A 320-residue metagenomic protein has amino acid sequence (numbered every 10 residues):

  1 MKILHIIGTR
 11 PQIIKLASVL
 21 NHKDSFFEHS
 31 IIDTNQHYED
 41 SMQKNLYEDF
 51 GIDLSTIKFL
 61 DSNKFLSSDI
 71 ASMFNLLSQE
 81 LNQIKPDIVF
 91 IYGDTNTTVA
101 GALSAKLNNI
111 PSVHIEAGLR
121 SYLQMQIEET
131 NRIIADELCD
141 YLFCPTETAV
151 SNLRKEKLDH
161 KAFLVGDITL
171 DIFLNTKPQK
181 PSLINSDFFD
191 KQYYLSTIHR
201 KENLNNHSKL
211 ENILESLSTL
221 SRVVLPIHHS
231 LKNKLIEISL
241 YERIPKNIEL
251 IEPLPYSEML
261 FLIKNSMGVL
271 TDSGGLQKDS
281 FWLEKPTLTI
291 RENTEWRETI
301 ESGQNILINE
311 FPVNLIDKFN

Functional and structural regions predicted by a protein language model:
K2, D87-I88, Y193, M267-G268: Structural motif
L4-I7, I13-H22, F26, L46 (+1 more regions): Active-site and donor-binding regions of nucleotide-sugar-utilizing enzymes
D24-S55: N-terminal glycine-rich anion-binding loop in soluble enzyme alpha/beta folds
Q36-E39, K44-Y47, Q179-N265: Donor-nucleotide binding loops and adjacent catalytic segments primarily of GT-B fold Leloir glycosyltransferases
H37-S41, L60, L138-L204, K209: A nucleotide-sugar donor-handling region in carbohydrate enzymes
Y47, T148, I306-N320: Leloir-type glycosyltransferase catalytic cores
I57-L60, C144, L164, E249-E252 (+1 more regions): Short acidic-hydrophobic, aromatic-tinged amphipathic segments that line or gate anion-handling sites
I91-Y92, H114-I115, L142, L260-T299: A donor-sugar binding/catalytic signature common to diverse glycosyltransferases and related nucleotide-sugar
